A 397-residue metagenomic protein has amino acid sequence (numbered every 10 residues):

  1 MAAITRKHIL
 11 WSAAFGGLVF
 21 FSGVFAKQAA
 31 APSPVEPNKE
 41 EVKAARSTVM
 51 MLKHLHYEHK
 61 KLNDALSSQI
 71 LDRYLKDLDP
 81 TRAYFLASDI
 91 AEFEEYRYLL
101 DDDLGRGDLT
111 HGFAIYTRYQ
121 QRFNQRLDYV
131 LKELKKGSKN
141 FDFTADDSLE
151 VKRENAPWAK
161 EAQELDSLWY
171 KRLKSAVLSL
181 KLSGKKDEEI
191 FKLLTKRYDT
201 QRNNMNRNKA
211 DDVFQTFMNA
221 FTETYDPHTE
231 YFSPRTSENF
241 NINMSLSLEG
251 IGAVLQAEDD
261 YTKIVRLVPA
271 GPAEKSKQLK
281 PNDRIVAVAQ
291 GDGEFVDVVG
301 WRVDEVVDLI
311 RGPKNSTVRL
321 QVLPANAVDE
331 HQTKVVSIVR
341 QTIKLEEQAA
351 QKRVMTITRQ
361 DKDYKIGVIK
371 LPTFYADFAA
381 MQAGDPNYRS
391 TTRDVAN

Functional and structural regions predicted by a protein language model:
A2, K27-P37, K53-N63, N203-A210 (+6 more regions): Cleft-lining beta-strand/loop regions that shape enzyme active-site pockets
A2-W11: Bacterial N-terminal signal peptides that target proteins for export
S12-F20: Bacterial N-terminal signal peptides
V42-R46, M50, D64, S68-K76 (+17 more regions): Solvent-exposed, polar/charged alpha-helical surfaces in well-ordered, non-transmembrane soluble domains, broadly
L62-S68, D72-S148, R202-A257, T317-R319 (+1 more regions): Extended, small/polar residue-biased N-terminal targeting/export presequences and adjacent propeptide/linker tracts
K76-D77, Y98, G112, T117-D128 (+6 more regions): PDZ/PDZ-like domain segments forming the peptide/carboxylate-binding groove, activating on the N-terminal beta-strands
P157, D166-D226, E230, S237: AAA+ P-loop NTPase catalytic core
